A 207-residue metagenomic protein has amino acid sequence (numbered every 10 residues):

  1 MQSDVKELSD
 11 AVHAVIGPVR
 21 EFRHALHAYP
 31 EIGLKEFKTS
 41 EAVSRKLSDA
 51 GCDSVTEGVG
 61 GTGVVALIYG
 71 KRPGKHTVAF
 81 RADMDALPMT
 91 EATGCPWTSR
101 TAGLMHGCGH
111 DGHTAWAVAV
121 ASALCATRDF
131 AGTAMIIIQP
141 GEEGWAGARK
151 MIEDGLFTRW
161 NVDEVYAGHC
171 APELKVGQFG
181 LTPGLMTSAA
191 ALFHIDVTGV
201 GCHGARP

Functional and structural regions predicted by a protein language model:
Q2-H106, A115-V118, A123-F130: Acidic/His- and Gly-rich active-site-bordering loop/insert found across diverse amide/peptide-bond hydrolases
V64, L87-M89, G94-M105, G112 (+1 more regions): Histidine/acidic-residue-rich, glycine-tolerant segments that coordinate divalent metal ions
